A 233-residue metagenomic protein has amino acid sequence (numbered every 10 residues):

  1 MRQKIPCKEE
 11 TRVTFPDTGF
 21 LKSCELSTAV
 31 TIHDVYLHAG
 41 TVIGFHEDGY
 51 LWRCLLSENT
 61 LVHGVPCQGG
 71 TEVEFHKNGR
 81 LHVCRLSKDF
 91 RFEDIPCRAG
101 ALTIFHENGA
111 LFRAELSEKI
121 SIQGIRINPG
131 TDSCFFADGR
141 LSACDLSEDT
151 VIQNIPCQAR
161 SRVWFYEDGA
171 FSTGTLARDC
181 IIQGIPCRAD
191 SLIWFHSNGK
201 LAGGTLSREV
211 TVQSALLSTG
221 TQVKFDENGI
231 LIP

Functional and structural regions predicted by a protein language model:
M1-P233: Glycine/tyrosine- and acidic-biased, solvent-exposed loop/turn segments at the edges of beta-strands
